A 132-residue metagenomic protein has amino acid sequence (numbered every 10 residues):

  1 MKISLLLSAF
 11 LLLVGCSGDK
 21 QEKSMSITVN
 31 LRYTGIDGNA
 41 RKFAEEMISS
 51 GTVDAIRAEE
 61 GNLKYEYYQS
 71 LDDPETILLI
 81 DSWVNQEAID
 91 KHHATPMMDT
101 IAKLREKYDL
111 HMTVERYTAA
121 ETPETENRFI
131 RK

Functional and structural regions predicted by a protein language model:
S4-L13: Sec-dependent N-terminal signal peptides
C16-I77, S82-P96, L110-K132: Short S/T/G/P-rich N-terminal loop/turn motif that feeds into the first structured element of a domain
L104-K107: Short, conserved catalytic or adaptor-binding loops enriched in Gly and charged residues
